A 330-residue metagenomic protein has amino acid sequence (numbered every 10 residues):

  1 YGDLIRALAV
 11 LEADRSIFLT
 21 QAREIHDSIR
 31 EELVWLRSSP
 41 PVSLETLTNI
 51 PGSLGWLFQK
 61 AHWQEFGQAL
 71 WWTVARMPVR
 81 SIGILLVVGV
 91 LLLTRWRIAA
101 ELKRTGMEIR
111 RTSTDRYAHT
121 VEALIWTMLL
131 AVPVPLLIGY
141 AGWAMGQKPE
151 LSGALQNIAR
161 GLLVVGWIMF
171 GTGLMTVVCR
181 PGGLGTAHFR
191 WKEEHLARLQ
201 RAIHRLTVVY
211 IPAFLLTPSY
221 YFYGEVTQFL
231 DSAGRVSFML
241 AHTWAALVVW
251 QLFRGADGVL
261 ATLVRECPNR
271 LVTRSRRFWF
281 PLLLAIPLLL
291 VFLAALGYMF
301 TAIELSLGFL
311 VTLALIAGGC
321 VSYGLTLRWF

Functional and structural regions predicted by a protein language model:
Y1-E65, L70-V74, L86: N-terminal targeting peptides and non-cytosolic leader segments immediately upstream of the first transmembrane helix
G55, Q68, W72-F330: Hydrophobic/aromatic interaction determinants used to assemble and anchor large protein complexes
